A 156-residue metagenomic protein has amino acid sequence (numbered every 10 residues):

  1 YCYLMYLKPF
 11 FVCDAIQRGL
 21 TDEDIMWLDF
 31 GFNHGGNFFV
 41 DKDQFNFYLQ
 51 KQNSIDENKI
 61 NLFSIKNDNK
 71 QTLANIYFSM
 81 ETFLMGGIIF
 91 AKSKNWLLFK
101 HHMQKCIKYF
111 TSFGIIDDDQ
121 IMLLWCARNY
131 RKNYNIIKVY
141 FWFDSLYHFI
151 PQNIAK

Functional and structural regions predicted by a protein language model:
Y1-G19: Active-site-proximal specificity loops/subdomain of glycosyltransferases
A15, F63-K66, K92, C126: Structured loops at beta-to-helix junctions and adjacent beta-edge loops in soluble globular domains
I16-Q17, Q52-N53, A127, R131: N-terminal cationic-hydrophobic initiation segments that often serve targeting/anchoring roles
L20-D22, E57: Short, high-confidence coil segments that cap the C-terminus of an alpha-helix and link into the following beta-strand
I25: Short aromatic/hydrophobic "clamp" motif used to bind/position activated sugar donors
L28-D29: Active-site acidic Asp-centered loop
F32-H34, Y77-K156: Catalytic core and acceptor-binding pocket of nucleotide-sugar-dependent glycosyltransferases
F32-T72: Conserved donor-nucleotide/metal-binding helix-loop-beta segment in metal-dependent transferases, i.e., the alpha-helix
